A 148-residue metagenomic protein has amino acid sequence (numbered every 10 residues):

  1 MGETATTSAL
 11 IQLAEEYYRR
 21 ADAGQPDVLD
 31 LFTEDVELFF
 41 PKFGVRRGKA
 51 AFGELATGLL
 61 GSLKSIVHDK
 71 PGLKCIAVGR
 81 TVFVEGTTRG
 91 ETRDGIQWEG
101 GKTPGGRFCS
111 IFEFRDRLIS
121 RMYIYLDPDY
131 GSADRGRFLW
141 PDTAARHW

Functional and structural regions predicted by a protein language model:
M1-E34, T143-W148: Short, low-complexity N-terminal intrinsically disordered segments enriched in polar/charged residues
T7, E15, P26-R80, T87: A solvent-exposed, acidic/Ser-Thr-rich amphipathic alpha-helical stretch
D69-C75, R107-E113, L126: Hydrophobic/aromatic beta-strand elements that line small-molecule binding cavities or substrate pockets in beta-rich
A77-T81, F112-I119: Short, solvent-exposed coil/turn segments at beta-strand boundaries
G86-T88, I124-Y125: Short, well-ordered beta-to-alpha junction loops that form the rim of enzyme active sites and present histidine/acidic
T87-R115: Exposed beta-sheet edge and beta->alpha loop/turn motif
R121-W148: Low-complexity, intrinsically disordered terminal/linker segments enriched in charged and Gly/Pro repeats
